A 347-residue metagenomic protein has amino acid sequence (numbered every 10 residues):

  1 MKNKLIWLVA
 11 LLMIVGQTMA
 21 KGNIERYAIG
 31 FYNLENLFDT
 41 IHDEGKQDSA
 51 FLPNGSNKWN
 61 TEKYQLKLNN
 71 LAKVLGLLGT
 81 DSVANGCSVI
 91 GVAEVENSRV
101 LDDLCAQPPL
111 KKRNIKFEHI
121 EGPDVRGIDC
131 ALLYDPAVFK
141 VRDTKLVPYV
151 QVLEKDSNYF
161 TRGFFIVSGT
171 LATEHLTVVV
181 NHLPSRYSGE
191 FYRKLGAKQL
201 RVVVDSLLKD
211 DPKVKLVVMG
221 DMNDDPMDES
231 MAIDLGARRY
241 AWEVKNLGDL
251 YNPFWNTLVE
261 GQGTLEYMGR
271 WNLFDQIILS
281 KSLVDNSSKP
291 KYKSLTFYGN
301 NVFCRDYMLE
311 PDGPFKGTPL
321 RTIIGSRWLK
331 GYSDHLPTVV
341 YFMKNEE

Functional and structural regions predicted by a protein language model:
M1-I24: Bacterial Sec-dependent N-terminal signal peptides
M19-N114, E118-C130, K198, R305-K316 (+1 more regions): N-terminal, active-site-proximal structural segment of metallo-dependent hydrolase catalytic domains
A20-K21, D205-L216, D224-E347: Metal-dependent phosphoester-hydrolase catalytic domains
G22-I29, F38, V138-K140, Y159-P184 (+1 more regions): Beta-strand-turn-beta hairpins that frame and shape the catalytic cleft of phosphate-ester-processing enzymes
A28-F31, S88-A93, K116-H119, C130-Y134 (+8 more regions): Structural recognition of the beta-strand scaffold that forms the well-ordered cores of secreted hydrolase catalytic
L34-F38, V95-R99, G122-R126, V138-K140 (+6 more regions): Solvent-exposed loop/turn segments at secondary-structure junctions within structured extracellular/periplasmic domains
G122-V125, L132-V138, R142-G169: Surface-exposed loop and adjacent secondary-structure segments within mature catalytic domains
E190-P212: A long, amphipathic alpha-helix that forms part of the scaffold/cap immediately adjacent to metal-dependent active
